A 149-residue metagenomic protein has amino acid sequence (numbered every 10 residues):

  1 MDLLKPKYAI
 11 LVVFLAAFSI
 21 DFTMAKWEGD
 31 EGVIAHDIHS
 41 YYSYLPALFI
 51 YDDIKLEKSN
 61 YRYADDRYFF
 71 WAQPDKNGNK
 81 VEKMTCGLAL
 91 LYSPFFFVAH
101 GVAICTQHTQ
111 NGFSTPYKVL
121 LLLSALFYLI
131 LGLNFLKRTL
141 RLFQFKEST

Functional and structural regions predicted by a protein language model:
M1-A25, L121, A125, R141: Start-transfer (signal-anchor) and selected internal transmembrane alpha helices of multi-pass inner/ER membrane
A9-T23, I38-H39, S43-R62: Low-complexity, Ser/Thr/Pro/Gly-enriched N-terminal "stalk/linker" regions
T23, P94, V98, F135 (+1 more regions): Hydrophobic membrane-targeting alpha-helices
W27, E31, I50-L123: Interfacial juxtamembrane loops and adjacent helix segments that form the catalytic/substrate-binding surfaces
D37, Y41, K83, G87 (+3 more regions): Hydrophobic (often cysteine-bearing) scaffold residues that line and stabilize catalytic clefts of nucleotide/cofactor
V119-F143: Transmembrane-helix motifs of polytopic, lipid-linked glycan transferases
F143-T149: Membrane-helix interface segments
